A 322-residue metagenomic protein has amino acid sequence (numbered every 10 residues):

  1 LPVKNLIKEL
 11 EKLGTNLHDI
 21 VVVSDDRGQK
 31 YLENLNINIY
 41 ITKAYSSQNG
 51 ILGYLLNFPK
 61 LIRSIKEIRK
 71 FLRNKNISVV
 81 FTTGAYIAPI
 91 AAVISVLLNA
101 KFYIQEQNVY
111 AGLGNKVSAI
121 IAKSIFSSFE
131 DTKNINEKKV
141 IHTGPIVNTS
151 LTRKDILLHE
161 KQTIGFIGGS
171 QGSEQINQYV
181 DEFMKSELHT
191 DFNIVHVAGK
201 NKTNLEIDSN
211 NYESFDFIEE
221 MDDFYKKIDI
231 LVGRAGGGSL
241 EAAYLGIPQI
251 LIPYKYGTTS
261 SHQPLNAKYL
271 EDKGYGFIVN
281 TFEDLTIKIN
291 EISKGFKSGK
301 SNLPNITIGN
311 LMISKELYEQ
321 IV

Functional and structural regions predicted by a protein language model:
L1-V197, N201-V322: Nucleotide-activated sugar donor-binding and catalytic core shared by glycosyltransferases and related lipid-linked
